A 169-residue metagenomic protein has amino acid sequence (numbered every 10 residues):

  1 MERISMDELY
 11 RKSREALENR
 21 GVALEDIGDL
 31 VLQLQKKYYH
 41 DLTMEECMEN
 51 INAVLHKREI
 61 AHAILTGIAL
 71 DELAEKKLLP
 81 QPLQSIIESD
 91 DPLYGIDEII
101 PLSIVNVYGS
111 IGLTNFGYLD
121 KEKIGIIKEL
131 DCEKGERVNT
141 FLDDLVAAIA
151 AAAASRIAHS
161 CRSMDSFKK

Functional and structural regions predicted by a protein language model:
I4-D71: N-terminal interaction modules that seed assembly of large macromolecular complexes
M6, R11-A16, E49, E88-L93 (+4 more regions): Generic structural signal for short, flexible, solvent-exposed coil/loop and linker residues
D29-Q33, T66-G67, P101-L113, D144-S155: Short, hydrophobic/amphipathic alpha-helical patches that form generic packing surfaces within helical domains
Q33, A74, L78, P82-Q84 (+1 more regions): Aliphatic-rich, non-membrane protein domains
E46-K121: Long, charge-patterned amphipathic interaction tracts in eukaryotic proteins
T114-K169: Glycine-rich, aromatic-bearing surface loops/beta-hairpins
